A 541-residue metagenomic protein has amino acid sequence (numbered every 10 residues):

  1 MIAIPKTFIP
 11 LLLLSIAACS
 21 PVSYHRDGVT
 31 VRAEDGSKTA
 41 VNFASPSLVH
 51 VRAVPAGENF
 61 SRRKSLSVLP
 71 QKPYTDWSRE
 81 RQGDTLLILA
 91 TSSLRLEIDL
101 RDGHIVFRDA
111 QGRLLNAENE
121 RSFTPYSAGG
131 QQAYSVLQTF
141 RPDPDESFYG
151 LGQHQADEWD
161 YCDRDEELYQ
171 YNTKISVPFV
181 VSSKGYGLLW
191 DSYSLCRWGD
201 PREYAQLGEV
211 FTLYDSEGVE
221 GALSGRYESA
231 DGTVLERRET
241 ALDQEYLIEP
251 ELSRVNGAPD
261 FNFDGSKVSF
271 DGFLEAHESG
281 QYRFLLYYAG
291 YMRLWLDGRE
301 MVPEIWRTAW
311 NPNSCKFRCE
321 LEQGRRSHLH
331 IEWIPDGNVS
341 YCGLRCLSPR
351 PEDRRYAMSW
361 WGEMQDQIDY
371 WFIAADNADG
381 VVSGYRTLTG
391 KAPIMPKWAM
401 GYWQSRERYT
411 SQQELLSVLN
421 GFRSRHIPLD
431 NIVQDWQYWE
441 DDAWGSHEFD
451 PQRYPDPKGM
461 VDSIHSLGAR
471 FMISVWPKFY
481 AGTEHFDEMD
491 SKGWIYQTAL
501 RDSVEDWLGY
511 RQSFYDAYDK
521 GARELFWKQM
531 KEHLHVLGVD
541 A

Functional and structural regions predicted by a protein language model:
M1-T7: Positively charged n-region of N-terminal signal peptides that target proteins for export
T7-I16: Sec-dependent N-terminal signal peptides
A18-E217, G265-F270, S279-Q281, W295-E322 (+11 more regions): N-terminal accessory segment at the very beginning of proteins
G208-E251: Predominantly extracellular/luminal regions of secreted and cell-surface proteins, especially disulfide-bonded
Y246-F263: Carbohydrate-active enzymes and regulators
E275-H277, Y287-A289, E332-I334: Solvent-exposed strand-to-loop "edge" motifs in beta-rich extracellular domains
E278-F284, G290, Q323-S327: Short tyrosine-centred short linear motifs in exposed loops/low-complexity segments
E304-W306, W310-N311, P393-A541: Aromatic-lined carbohydrate-binding/catalytic grooves of carbohydrate-active enzymes
